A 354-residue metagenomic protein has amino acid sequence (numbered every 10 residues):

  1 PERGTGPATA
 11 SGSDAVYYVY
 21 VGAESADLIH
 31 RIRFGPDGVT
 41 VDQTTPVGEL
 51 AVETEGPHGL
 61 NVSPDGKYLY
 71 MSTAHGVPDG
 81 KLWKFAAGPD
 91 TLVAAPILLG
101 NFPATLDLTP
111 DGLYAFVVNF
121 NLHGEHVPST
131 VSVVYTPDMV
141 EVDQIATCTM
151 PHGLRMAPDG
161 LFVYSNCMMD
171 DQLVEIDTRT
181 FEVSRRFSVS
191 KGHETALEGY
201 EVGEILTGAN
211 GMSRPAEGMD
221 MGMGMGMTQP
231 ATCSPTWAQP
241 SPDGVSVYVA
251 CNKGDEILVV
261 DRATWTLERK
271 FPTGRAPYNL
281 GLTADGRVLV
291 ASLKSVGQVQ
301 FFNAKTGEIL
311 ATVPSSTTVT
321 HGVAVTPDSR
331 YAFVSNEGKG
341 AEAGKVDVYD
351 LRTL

Functional and structural regions predicted by a protein language model:
P1-L354: Predominantly soluble domains enriched in secretory-pathway, periplasmic, or organellar proteins
